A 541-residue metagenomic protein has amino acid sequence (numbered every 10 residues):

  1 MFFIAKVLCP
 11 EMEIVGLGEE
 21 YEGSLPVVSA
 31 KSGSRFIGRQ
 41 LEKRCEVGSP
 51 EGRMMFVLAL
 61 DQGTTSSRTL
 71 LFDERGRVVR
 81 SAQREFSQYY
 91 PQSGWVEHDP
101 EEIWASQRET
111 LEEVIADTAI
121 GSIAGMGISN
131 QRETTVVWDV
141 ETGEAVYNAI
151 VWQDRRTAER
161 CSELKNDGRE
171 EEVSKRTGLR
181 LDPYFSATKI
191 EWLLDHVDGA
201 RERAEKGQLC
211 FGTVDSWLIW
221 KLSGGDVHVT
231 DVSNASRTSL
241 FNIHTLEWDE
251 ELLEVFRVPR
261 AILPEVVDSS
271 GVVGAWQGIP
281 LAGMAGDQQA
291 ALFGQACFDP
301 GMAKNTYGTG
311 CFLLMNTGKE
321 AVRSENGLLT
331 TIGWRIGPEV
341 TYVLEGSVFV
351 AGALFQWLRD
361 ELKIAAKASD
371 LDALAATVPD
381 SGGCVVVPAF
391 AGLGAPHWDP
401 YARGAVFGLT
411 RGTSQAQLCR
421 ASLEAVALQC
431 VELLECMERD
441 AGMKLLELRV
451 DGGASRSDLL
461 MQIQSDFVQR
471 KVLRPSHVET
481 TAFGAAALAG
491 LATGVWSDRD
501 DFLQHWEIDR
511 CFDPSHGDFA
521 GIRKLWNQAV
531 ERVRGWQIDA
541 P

Functional and structural regions predicted by a protein language model:
S49-Q83, Y90, A124-N166, R201 (+1 more regions): Glycine/Thr-rich phosphate-binding loops that ligate phosphate moieties of nucleotide and other phosphorylated ligands
F56, Q62-T64, R75, V173-Q288 (+6 more regions): Gly/Ser/Thr-rich active-site cleft segment
Q83-S122, K165: N-terminal phosphate-binding loop and adjacent alpha-helix
E109-A124, V197-E202, E254-V258, L433-L445: Phosphate/pyrophosphate-binding loops at sites that engage ATP/ADP/AMP, CoA/4′-phosphopantetheine, polyphosphate
V232-E339, V343, F349-L354, A366-A375 (+3 more regions): ATP-dependent carbohydrate kinase catalytic cores
